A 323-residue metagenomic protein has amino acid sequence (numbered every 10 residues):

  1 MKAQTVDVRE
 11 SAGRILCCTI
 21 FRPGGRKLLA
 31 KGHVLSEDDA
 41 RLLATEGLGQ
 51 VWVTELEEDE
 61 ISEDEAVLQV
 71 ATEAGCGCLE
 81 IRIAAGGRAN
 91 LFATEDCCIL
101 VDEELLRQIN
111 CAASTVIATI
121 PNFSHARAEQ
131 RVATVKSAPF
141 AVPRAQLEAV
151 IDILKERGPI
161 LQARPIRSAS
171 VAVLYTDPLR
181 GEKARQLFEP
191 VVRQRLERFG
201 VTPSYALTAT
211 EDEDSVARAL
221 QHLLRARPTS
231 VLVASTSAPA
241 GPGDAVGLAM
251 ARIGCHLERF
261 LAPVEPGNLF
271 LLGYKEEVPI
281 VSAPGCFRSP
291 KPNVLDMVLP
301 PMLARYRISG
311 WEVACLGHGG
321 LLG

Functional and structural regions predicted by a protein language model:
M1-G86: Short, low-complexity N-terminal leaders and the immediately following helix N-cap/first helix
V8-R9, G13, K27, I81-A84 (+5 more regions): Solvent-exposed alpha-helices and their adjacent loops that cap or buttress functional pockets in soluble metabolic
A30, S36, P121-Q130, E265: Residue-level recognition of short, solvent-exposed, well-ordered loop/turn junctions that link secondary-structure
T45-G49, T72-C76, A128-S137, E197 (+4 more regions): Generic secondary-structure signature for well-ordered alpha-helical cores
V53-T54, L79-A84, V142-R144, T202-A206 (+1 more regions): Flexible, glycine/charged-enriched surface loops at secondary-structure junctions
E57-I166: Extended, charged alpha/beta regions that create polyanion-binding interfaces
A128, P139-S230: Phosphate-binding glycine-rich loops and their immediate beta-loop-alpha structural context
S204-G323: Short glycine/threonine-rich loop/turn motifs
